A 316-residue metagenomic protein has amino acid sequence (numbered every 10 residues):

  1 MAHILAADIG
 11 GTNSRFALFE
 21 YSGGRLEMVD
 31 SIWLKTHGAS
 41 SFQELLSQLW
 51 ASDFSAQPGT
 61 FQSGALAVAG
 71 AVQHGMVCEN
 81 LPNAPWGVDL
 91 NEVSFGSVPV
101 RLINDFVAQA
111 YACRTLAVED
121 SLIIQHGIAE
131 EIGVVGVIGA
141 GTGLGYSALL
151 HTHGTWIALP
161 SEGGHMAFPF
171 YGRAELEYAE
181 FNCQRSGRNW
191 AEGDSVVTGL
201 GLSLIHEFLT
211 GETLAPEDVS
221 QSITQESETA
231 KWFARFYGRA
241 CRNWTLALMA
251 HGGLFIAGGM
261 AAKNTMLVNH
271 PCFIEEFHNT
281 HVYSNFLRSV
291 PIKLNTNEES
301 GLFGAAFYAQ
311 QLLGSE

Functional and structural regions predicted by a protein language model:
M1-F54, G59, A148, L176-E316: ATP-binding/phosphotransfer module of carbohydrate and carboxylate kinases, centering on a glycine-rich
D8, D105, G141: Active-site glycine-centered loops adjacent to acidic/histidine catalytic or metal-binding residues that shape
A17, A65-A67, R101: Short, conserved beta-strand segments within well-ordered enzyme catalytic domains that often line or immediately flank
G64-A71, A140-T142, H251-A261: Glycine-rich beta-strand-to-loop/alpha-helix junction loops that act as flexible
A69-M76, D218-S222: A short, surface-exposed helix-loop junction/capping segment
V72-V134, Y171, N269-R288: Glycine-rich phosphate-binding loop and adjoining helix at the ATP-binding site of ATP-dependent phosphoryl-transfer
D105-A108, L144, L200-L204: Residues on a specific face of well-ordered alpha-helices
D120, H126-G127, E131-E192, F273-H278 (+1 more regions): Glycine-rich phosphate-binding loop of actin/hexokinase-like ATP-binding domains
